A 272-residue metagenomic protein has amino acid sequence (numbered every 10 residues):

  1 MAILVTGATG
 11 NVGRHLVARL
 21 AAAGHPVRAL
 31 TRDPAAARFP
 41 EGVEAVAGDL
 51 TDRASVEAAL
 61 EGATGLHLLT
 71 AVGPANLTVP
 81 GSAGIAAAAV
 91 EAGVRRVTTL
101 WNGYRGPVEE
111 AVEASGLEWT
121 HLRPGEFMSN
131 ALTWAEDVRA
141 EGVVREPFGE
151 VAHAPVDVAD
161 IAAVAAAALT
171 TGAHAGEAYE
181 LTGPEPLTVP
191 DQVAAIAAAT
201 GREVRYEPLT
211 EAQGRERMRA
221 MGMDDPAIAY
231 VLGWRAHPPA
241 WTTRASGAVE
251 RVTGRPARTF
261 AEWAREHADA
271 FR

Functional and structural regions predicted by a protein language model:
A2-V43, T51-A63, A71-P80, A87-R205 (+5 more regions): Oxidoreductase cofactor-interface core, primarily capturing Rossmann-like NAD(P)-dependent enzymes
G48: Cofactor-binding loops of NAD(P)H-dependent oxidoreductases, dominated by short-chain dehydrogenase/reductases
A212-R272: A hydrophobic C-terminal alpha-helical subdomain
